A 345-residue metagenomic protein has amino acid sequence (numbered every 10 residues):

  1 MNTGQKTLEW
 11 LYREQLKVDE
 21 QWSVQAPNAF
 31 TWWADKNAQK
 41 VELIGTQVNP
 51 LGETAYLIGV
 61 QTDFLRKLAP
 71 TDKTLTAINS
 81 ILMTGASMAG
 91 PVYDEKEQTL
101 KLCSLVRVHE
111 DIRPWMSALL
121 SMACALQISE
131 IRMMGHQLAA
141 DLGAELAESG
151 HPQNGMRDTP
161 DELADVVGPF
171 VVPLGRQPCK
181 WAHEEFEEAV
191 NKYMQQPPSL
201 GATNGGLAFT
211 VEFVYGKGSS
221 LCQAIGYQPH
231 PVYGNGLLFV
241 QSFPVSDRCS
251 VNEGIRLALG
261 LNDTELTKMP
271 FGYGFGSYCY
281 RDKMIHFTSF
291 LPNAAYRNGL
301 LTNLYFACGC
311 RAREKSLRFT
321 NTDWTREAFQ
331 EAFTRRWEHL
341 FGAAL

Functional and structural regions predicted by a protein language model:
M1-I44, G85-E95, T99, D111-P114 (+2 more regions): Charge-rich, low-complexity N-terminal segments
M1-K73, A77-D94, R113-W115, K192 (+4 more regions): Hydrophobic, helix-prone linear segments
G4-Q5, T71-L75, L120, C179 (+3 more regions): Generic alpha-helical secondary structure
N28-L68, G206-V251: Hydrophobic-cavity lipid-handling domains and compact docking modules
G59-T99, C103, G234-M284: Short, internal acidic amphipathic alpha-helical interface segments that mediate docking to partner proteins
A89-A125, H136-A139, Y273-N303, L317-W324: Well-ordered alpha/beta subsegment
S121-C124, I255-E265, T302-F306: Well-ordered, non-membrane alpha-helical segments in soluble/globular domains
A125-P169, F306-L345: Charge-rich, low-complexity terminal tails
